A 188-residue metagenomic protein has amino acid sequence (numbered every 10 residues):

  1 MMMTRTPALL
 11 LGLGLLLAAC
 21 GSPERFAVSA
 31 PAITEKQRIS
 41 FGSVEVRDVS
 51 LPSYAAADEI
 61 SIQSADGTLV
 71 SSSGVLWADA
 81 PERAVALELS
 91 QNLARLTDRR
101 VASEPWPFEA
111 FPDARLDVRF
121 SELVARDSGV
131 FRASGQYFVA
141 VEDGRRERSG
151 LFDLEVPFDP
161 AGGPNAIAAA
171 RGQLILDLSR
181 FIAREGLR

Functional and structural regions predicted by a protein language model:
M1-A18: Sec-dependent bacterial lipoprotein signal peptides
C20-P81, R188: A structural "domain/chain start" motif
G21-Q37, Q91, L96-R145, P160: Surface-exposed short loop/turn segments
S43-V49, S61, R115-R119, R132-F138 (+1 more regions): Soluble periplasmic/extracytoplasmic beta-strand elements of cell-envelope proteins
T68-A78, D143-R184: Short secondary-structure boundary motifs at beta->alpha junctions and helix caps
S71-V101: Mid-chain, structured segments of secreted extracytoplasmic proteins
S90, A94-D98, S179, A183-R188: Sec-exported extracytoplasmic/periplasmic mature domains
